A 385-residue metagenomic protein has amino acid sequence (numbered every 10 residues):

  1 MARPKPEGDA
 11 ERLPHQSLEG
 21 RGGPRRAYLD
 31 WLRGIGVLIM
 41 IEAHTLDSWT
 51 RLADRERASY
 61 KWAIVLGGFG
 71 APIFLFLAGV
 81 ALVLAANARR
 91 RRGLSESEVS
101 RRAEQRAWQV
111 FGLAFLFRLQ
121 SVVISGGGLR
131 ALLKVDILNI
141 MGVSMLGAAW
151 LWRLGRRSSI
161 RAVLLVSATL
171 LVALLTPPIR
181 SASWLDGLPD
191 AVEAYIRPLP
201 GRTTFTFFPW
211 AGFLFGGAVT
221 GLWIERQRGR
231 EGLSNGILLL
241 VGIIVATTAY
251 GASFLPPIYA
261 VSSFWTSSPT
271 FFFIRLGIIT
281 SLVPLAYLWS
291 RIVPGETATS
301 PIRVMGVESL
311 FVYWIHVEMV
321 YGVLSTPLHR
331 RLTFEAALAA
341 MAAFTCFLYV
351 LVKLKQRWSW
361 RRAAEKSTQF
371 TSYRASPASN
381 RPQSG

Functional and structural regions predicted by a protein language model:
A2-P6, E11-G385: Alpha-helical transmembrane segments and their immediate juxtamembrane cytosolic regions
